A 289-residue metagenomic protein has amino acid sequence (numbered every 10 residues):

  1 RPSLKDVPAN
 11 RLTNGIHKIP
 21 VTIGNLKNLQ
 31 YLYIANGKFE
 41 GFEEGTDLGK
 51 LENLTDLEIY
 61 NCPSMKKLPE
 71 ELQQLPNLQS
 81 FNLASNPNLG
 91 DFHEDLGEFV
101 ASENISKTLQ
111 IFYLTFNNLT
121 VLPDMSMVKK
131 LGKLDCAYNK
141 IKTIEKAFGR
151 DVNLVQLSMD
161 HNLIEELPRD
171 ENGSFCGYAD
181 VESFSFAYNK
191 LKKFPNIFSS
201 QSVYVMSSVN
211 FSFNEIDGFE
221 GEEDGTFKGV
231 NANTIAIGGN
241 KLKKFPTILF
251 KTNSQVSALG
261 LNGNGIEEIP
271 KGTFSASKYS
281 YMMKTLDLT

Functional and structural regions predicted by a protein language model:
P2, N10, N14, G37 (+9 more regions): Consensus "Asn ladder" position of solenoid repeat domains
S3, T22, F39, G45-G49 (+3 more regions): Feature detects long, helix-prone N-terminal segments enriched in hydrophobes
L4, I16, L29, L54 (+18 more regions): Conserved hydrophobic position(s) of the canonical leucine-rich repeat
P8, I19-V21, F42-T46, L68-E70 (+8 more regions): The feature encodes a structural signal of leucine-rich repeats
P8-R11, Y33, E58, N82 (+8 more regions): Conserved positional slot within leucine-rich repeat
N25, K50, N61, Q74 (+11 more regions): C-terminal capping segment of individual leucine-rich repeats
P87, F99-K107, A179-V181, S202-Y204 (+5 more regions): Leucine-rich repeat domain C-terminal region
